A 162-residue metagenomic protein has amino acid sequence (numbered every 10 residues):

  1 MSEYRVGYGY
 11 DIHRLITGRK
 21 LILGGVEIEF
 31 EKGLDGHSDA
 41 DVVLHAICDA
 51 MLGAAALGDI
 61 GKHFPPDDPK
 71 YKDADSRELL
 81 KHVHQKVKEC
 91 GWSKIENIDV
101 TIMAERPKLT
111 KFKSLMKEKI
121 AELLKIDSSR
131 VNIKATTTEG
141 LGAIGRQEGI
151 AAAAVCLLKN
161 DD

Functional and structural regions predicted by a protein language model:
M1-E3, D161-D162: SAM-dependent methyltransferases
S2-S114, L124: RNase III-family endoribonuclease catalytic core
K86, K119, L123, L157: Mid-sequence acidic-hydrophobic segments that form the walls of catalytic/ligand-binding cavities or oligomerization
D99-A104, K108, S114-I144: Short, conserved loop-to-beta-strand elements that form functional interface hotspots
I144-D162: C-terminal edge-of-domain segments
